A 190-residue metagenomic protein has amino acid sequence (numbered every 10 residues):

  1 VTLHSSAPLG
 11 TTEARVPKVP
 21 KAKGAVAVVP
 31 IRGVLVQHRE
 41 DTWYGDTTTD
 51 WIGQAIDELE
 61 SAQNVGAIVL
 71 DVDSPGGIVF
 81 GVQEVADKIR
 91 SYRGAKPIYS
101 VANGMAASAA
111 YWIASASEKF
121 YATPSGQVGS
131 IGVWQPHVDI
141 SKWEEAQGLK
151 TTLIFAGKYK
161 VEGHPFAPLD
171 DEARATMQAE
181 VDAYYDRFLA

Functional and structural regions predicted by a protein language model:
V1-K96, M105-W112, A116-A190: Small-residue-centered hinge/linker elements
